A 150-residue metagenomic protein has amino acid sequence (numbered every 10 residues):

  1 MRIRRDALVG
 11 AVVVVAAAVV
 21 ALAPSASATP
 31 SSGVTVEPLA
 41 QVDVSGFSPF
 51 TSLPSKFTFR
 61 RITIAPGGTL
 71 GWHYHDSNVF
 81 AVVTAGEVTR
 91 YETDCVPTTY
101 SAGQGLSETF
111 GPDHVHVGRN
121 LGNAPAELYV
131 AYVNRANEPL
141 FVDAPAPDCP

Functional and structural regions predicted by a protein language model:
R2-G10, A18-K56, T99, D143-P150: A short, N-terminal "cap"/entry segment at the start of jelly-roll beta-barrel domains of the cupin/DSBH fold
L53-S55, G68-V82: A short beta-loop-beta micro-motif enriched in histidine and acidic residues
P54-F59, A65, A126: Extracytoplasmic
F59-R61, F80, G105-S107, V130: Conserved hydrophobic/aromatic beta-strand scaffold that supports enzyme active sites
I64-A65, T93-D113: Short acidic-glycine-tyrosine-enriched beta hairpin
T69-G71, T89, G105-S107, G111-R119: Histidine-centered metal-chelating micro-motifs
H75-C95, Q104-G105: Glycine- and acidic-residue-biased ligand/ion/polar-headgroup-sensing regions
V96, G111-P139: Ligand-binding loop in jelly-roll beta-barrel domains
